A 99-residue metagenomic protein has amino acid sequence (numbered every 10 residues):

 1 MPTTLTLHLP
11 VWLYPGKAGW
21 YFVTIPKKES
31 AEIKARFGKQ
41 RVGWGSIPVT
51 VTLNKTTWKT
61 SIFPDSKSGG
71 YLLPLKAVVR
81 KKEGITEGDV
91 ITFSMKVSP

Functional and structural regions predicted by a protein language model:
M1-G69, E87-V90, S94: Long, compositionally biased stretches
I25, P74-L75: A conserved hydrophobic position in a structured secondary element of the catalytic/binding core that shapes
F37, K76-K81: Short alpha-helix capping/helix-loop boundary micro-motifs
K96-P99: Short, charged beta-turn/beta-strand-edge "cap" motif at the junction between a beta-strand and an adjacent loop
